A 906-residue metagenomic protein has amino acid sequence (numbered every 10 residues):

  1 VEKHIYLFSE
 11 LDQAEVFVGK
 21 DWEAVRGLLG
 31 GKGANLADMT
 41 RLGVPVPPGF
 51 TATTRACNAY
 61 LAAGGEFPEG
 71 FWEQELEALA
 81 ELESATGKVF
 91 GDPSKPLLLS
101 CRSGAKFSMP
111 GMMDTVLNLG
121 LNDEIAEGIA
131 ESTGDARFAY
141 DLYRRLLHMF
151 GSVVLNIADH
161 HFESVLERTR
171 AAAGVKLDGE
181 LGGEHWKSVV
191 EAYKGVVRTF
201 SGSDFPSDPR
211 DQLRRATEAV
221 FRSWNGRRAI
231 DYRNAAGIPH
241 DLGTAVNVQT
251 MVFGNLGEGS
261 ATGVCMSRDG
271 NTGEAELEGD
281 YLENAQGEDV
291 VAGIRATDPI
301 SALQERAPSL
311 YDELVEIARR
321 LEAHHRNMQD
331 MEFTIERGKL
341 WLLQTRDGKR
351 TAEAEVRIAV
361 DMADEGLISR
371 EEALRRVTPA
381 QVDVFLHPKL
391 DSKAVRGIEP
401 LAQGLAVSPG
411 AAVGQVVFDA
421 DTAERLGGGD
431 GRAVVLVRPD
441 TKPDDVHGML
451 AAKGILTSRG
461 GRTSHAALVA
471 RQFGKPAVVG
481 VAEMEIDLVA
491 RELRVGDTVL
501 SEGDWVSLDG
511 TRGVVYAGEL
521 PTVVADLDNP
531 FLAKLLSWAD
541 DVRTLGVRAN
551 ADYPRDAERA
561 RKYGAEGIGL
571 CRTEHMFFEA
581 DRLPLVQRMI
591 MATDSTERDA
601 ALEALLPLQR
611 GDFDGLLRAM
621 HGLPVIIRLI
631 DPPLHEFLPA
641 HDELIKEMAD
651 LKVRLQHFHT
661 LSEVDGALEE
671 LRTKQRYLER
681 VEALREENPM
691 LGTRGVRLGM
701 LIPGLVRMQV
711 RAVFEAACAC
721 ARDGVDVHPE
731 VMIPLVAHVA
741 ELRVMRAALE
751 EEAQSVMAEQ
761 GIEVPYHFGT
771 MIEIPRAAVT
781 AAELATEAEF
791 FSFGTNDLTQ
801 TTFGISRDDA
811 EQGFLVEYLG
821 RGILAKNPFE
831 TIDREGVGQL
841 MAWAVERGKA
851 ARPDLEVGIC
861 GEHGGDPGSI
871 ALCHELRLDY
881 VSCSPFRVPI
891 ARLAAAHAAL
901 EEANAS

Functional and structural regions predicted by a protein language model:
V1-I398, R432-V435, K442-H447, K453 (+9 more regions): Nucleotide/phosphate-binding sheet-loop regions of phosphoryl- and nucleotidyl-transfer enzymes
F50, S458-G460, V479-E483, C571 (+2 more regions): Short beta->alpha connector loops at strand-helix junctions that form conserved, small/polar/Pro-enriched
A80-G87, G91-D92, L493-G496, R722 (+1 more regions): Short mixed-charge
R102, L527-F531, W538-S906: Conserved alpha/beta-domain cores
K339-W341, V435, K442-L450, R462-L468 (+7 more regions): Glycine-rich phosphate/ribose-binding loops and adjacent secondary-structure elements that form binding surfaces
L343-T345, S501-N550, D556: C-terminal domain-closing interface element
L367-A451, V514, E519-L520, L535-D541 (+1 more regions): Protease-associated
K453-R459, A477, G858: A short, small-residue-rich loop immediately preceding and capping a beta-strand
